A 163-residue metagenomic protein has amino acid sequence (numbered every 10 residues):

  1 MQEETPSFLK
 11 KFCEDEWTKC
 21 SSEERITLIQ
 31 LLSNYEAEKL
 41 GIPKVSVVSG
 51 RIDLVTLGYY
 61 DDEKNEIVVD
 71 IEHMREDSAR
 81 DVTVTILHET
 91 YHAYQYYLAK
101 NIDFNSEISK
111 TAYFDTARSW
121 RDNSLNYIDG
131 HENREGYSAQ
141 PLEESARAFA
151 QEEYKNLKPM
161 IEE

Functional and structural regions predicted by a protein language model:
Q2-E63: Auxiliary, metal-adjacent structural segments of Zn-dependent hydrolase domains
S22, R80, A139: Flexible, glycine- and charge-enriched loops at secondary-structure boundaries
P43, K100-N101, M160: Short, polar/charged, Gly/Pro-enriched helix-capping and turn/loop motifs at alpha-helix termini and inter-helix linkers
S49-R80, A93-Y97: Active-site scaffold of zinc-dependent metalloenzymes
D81-E89: Short alpha-helical catalytic segment bearing the HExxH-like zincin motif of zinc-dependent metalloproteases
E89-E107: Catalytic Zn2+-binding segment of zinc metalloproteases
F104-E163: Metalloprotease/metallohydrolase-associated module, dominated by Zn2+-dependent proteases
